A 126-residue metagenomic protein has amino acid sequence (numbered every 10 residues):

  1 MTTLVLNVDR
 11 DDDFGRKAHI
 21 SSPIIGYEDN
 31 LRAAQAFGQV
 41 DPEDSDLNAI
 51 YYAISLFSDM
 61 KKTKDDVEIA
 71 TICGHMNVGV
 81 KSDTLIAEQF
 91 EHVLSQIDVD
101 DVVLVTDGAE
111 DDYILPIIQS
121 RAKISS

Functional and structural regions predicted by a protein language model:
M1-I124: Soluble N-terminal domains of membrane-associated systems
